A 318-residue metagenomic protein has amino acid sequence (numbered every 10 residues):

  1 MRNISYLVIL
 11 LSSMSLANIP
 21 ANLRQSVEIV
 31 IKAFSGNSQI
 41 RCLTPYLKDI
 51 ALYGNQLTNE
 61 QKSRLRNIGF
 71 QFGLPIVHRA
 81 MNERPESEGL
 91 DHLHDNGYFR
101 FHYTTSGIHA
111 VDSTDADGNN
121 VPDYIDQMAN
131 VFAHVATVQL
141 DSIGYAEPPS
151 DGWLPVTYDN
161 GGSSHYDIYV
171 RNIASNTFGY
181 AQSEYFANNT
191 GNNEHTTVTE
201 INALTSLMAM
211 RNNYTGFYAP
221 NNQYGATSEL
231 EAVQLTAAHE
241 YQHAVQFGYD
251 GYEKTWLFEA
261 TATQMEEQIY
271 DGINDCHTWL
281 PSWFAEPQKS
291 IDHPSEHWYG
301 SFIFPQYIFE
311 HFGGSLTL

Functional and structural regions predicted by a protein language model:
R2, L16-A21: Bacterial Sec-dependent N-terminal signal peptides
N3-M14: Sec-dependent N-terminal signal peptides
I19-R100, T104-T205, A209-Y241, V245 (+1 more regions): Zn2+-dependent metallopeptidase catalytic core
K48-D49, F302-E310: Short, hydrophobic/amphipathic alpha-helical patches that form generic packing surfaces within helical domains
L207-A285, K289-S295, Q306: Zinc-dependent metallopeptidase catalytic helix centered on the HExxH motif and its immediate flanking segment
F312-L318: Amphipathic alpha-helical substructures
